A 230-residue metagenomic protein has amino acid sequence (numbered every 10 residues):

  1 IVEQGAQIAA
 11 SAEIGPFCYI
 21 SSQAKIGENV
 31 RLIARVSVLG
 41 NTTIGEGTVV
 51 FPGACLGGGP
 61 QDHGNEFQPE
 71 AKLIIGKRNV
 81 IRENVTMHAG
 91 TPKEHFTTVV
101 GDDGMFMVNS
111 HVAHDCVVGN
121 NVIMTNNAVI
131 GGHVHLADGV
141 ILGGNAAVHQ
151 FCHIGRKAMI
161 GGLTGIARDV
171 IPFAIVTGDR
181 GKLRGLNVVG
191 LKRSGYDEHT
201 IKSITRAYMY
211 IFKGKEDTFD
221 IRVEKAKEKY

Functional and structural regions predicted by a protein language model:
I1-K182: Structural signal for interior beta-strand "rungs" in well-ordered beta-sheet cores of soluble enzyme domains
I171-T205: Conserved, surface-exposed functional patches that form binding/active-site neighborhoods
K192-Y230: An accessory alpha-helical subdomain
